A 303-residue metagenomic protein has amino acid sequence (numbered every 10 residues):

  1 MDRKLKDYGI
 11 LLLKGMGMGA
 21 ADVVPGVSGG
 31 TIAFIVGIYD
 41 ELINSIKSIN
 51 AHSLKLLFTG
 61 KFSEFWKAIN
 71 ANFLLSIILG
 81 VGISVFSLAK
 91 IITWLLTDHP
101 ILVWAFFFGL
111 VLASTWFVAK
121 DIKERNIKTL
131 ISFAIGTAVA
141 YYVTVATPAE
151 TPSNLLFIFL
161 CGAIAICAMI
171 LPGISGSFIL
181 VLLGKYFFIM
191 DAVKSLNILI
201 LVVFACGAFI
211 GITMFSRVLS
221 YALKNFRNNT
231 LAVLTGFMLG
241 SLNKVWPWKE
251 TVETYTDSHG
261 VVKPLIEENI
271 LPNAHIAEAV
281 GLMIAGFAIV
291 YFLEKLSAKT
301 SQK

Functional and structural regions predicted by a protein language model:
D2-D22, T31-K303: Multi-pass membrane proteins that catalyze or facilitate reactions on polyprenyl-/lipid-phosphate substrates and their
